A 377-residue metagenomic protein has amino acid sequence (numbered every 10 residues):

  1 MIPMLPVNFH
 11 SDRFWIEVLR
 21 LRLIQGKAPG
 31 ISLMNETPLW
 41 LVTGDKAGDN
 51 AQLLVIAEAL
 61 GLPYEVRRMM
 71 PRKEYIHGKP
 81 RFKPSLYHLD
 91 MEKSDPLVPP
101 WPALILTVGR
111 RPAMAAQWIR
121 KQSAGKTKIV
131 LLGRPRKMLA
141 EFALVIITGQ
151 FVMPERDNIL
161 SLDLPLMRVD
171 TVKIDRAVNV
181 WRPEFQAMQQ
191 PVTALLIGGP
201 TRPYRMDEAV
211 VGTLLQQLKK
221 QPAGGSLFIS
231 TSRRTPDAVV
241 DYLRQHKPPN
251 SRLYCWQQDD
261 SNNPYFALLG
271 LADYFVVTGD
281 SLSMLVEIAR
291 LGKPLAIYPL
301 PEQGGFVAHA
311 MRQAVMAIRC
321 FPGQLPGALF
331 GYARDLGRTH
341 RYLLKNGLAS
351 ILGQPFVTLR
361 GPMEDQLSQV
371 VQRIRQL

Functional and structural regions predicted by a protein language model:
L19, M70-P100, G304-L344: Alpha-helical membrane-targeting segments
N35-L39: Extreme N-terminal starter segment of soluble prokaryotic enzymes
L41-V42, K46-S161: Active-site and donor-binding regions of nucleotide-sugar-utilizing enzymes
D45-K46, F266-A308: A donor-sugar binding/catalytic signature common to diverse glycosyltransferases and related nucleotide-sugar
A140-D207, E364: A nucleotide-sugar donor-handling region in carbohydrate enzymes
P200-T231: Conserved catalytic-core segment of nucleotide-activated headgroup transferases in glycan assembly
G224-S261: Catalytic donor nucleotide-activated moiety binding site of glycosyltransferases and closely related
A317-L377: Leloir-type glycosyltransferase catalytic cores
